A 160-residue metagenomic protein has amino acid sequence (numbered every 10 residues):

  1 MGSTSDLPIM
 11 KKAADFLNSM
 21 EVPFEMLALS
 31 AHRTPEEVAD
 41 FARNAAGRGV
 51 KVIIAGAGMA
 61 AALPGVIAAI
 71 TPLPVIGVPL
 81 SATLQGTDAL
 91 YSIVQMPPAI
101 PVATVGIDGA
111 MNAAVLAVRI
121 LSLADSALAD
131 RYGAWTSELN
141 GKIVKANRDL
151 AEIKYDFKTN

Functional and structural regions predicted by a protein language model:
M1, A28, A57, V78-S81 (+1 more regions): Short beta->alpha connector loops at strand-helix junctions that form conserved, small/polar/Pro-enriched
M1-P8, K12-A13, G86-N160: C-terminal binding/interaction regions
M1-R33: Glycine-rich phosphate/diphosphate-binding loop of Rossmann-like nucleotide-binding domains
D6-K11, T34-V38, A55-V66, Q85-T87 (+1 more regions): Short glycine/serine/threonine-rich phosphate/pyrophosphate-binding segments that cradle anionic phosphate groups
A13-S19, R43, I70-P72, R119-L121: Short, solvent-exposed amphipathic alpha-helical segments in soluble enzyme and RNA/protein-processing domains
P23-E25, P74, P101: Conserved beta-strand segments of alpha/beta enzyme cores
M26-G47: N-terminal beta-loop-helix "entrance" segment that forms/cooperates in small-molecule cofactor or anionic ligand
F41-P79: Glycine-rich phosphate-binding loop
